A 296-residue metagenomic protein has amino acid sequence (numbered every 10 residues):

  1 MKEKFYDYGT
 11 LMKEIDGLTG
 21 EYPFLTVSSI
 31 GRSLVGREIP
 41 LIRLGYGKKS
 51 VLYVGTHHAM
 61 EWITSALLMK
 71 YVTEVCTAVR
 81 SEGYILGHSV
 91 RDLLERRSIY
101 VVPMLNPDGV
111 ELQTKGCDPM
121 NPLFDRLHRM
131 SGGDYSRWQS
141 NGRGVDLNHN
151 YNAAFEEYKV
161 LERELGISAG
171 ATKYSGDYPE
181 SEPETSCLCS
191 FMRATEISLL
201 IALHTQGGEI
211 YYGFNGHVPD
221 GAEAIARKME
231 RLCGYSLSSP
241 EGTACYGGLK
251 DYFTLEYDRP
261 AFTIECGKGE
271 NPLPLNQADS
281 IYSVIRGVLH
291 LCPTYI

Functional and structural regions predicted by a protein language model:
M1-E14, E21, F155-I296: C-terminal accessory segments enriched in acidic
T26-R32: N-terminal carbohydrate-binding/catalytic regions of secreted carbohydrate-active enzymes
P40-K48, T56: Short beta-strand-to-loop junctions in surface cap/lid or active-site-entrance loops
K48, I63, V72, C76-P219: Active-site/substrate-binding loop(s) of hydrolase catalytic cores
S50-L52, F262: Conserved beta-strand elements of the Class I
H57-H58, H204: Histidine-centered active-site/metal-ligand motif
A59-S65: Di-metal (Zn2+ and/or Mg2+/Mn2+) metal-binding site signature of metallo-dependent hydrolases with the MBL/beta-CASP
